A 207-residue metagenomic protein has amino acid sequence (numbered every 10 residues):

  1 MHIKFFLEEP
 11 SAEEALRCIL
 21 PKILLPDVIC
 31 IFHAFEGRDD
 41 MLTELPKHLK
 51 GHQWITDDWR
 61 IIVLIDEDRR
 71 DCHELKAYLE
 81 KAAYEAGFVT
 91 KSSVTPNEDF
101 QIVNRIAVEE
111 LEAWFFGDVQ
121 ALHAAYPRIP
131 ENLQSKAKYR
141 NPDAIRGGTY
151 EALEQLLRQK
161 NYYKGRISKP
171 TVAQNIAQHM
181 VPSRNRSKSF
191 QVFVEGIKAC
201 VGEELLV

Functional and structural regions predicted by a protein language model:
H2-I3, E13-A34, D39-R60, E67-V207: C-terminal accessory helical subdomains adjacent to catalytic cores in phosphodiester- and nucleotide-handling enzymes
E8-E9: Helix N-cap/beta->alpha junction signal
